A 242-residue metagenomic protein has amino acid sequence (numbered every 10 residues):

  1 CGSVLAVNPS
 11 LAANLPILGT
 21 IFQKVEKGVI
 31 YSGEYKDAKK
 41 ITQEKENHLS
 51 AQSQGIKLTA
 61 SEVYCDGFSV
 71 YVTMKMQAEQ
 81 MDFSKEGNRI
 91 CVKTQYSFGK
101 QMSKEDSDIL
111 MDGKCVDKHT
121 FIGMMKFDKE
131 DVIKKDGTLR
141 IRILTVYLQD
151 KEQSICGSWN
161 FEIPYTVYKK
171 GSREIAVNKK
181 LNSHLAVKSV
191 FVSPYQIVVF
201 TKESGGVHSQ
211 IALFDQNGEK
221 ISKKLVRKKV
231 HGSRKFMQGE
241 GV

Functional and structural regions predicted by a protein language model:
L5-V242: Alpha-helical, hydrophobic structural elements that either
